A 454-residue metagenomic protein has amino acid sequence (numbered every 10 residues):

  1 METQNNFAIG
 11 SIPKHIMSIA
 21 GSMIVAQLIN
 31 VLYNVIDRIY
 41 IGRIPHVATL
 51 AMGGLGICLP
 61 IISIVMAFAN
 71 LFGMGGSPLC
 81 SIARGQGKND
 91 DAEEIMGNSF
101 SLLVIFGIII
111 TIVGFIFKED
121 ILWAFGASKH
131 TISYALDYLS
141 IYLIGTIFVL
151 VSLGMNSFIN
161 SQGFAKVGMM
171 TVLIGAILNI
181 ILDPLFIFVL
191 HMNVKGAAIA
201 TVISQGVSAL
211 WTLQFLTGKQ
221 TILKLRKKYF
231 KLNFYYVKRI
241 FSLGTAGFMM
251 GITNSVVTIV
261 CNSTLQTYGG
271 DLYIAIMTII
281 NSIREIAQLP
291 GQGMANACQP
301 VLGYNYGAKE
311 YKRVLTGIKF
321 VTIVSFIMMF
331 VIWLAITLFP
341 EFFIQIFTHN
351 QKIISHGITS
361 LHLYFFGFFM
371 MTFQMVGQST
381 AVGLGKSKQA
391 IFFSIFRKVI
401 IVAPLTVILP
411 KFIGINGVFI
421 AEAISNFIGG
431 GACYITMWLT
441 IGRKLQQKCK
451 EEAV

Functional and structural regions predicted by a protein language model:
M1-A20, C80-I147, V189-G244, L302-G367 (+1 more regions): Short alpha-helical transmembrane segments in multi-pass integral membrane proteins
F7-I39, R43-V47, P60-G75, L79 (+6 more regions): N-terminal transmembrane alpha-helices
M17, L32-Y33, P60, F72 (+17 more regions): Residue-level signal for transmembrane alpha-helical positions in Major Facilitator Superfamily
S18-D37, I141, G175, S204-S208 (+4 more regions): Transmembrane helical elements of multi-pass membrane transporters/channels
G21, D37, G76, F117-K118 (+13 more regions): Hydrophobic/aromatic residues in alpha-helical transmembrane segments
L28, L32-G53, L122-K129, L185-M192 (+5 more regions): Helix-terminus/linker motif at the lipid-water interface of multi-pass membrane proteins
M52-I112, V149-G168, N262, I276-L334 (+2 more regions): Small-residue-rich hydrophobic transmembrane alpha-helices
N70, Y142-N160, G168-A176, A197-T212 (+4 more regions): Short runs within selected transmembrane alpha-helices of multi-pass transporters and secretion channels
